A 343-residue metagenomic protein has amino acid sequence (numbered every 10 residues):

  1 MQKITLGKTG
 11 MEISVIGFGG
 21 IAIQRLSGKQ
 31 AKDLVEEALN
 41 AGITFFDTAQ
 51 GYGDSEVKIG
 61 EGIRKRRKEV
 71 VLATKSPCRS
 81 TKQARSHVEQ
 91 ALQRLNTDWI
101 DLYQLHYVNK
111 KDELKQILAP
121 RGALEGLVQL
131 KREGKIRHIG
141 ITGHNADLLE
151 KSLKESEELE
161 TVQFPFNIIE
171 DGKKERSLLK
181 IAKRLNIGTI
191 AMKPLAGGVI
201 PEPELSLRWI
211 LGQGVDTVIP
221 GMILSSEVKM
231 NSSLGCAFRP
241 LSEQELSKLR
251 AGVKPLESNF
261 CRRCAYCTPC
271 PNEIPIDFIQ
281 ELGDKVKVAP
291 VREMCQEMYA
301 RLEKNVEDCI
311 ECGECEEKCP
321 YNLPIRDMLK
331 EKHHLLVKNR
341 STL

Functional and structural regions predicted by a protein language model:
M1-V70: N-terminal binding-site loop/beta-alpha segment at the start of enzyme catalytic domains that lines or forms
L6, F18, F46, I59 (+11 more regions): Conserved, mostly hydrophobic/aromatic
M11-I16, G42-F45, R66-V71, T97-D101 (+4 more regions): Short, well-ordered coil/turn segments that N-cap beta-strands
K29, T81-I190, L195: Glycine/proline-rich, positively charged, aromatic-decorated active-site loop/lid region on the catalytic face
E37, A41, K58-R66, Q90 (+8 more regions): Alpha-helical structural signal in soluble globular domains
L39, I43-T44, S177-A191, L195-L343: Structured C-terminal cap/extension of enzyme domains
T44-A49, A73-T74, R137-I141, V162-F164 (+3 more regions): Short catalytic-loop micro-motif centered on adjacent basic/acidic residues
E69-L72, E158-F166, R239-E245: Short hydrophobic/aromatic-enriched beta-strand-loop microsegments
